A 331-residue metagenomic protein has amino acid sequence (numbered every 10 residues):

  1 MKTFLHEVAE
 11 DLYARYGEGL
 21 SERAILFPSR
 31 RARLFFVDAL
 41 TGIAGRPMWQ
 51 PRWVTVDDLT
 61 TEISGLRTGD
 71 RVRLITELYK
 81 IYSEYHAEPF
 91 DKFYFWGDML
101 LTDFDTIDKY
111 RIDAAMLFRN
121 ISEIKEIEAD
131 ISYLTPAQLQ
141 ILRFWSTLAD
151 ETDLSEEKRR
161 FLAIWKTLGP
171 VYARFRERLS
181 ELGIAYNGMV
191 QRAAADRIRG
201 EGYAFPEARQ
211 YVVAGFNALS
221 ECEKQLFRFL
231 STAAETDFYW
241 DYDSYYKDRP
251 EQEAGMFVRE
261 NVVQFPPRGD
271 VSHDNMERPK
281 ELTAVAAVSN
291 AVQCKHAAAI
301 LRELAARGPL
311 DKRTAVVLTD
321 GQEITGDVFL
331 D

Functional and structural regions predicted by a protein language model:
M1-D331: Nucleic acid-machinery interaction/catalytic patches
